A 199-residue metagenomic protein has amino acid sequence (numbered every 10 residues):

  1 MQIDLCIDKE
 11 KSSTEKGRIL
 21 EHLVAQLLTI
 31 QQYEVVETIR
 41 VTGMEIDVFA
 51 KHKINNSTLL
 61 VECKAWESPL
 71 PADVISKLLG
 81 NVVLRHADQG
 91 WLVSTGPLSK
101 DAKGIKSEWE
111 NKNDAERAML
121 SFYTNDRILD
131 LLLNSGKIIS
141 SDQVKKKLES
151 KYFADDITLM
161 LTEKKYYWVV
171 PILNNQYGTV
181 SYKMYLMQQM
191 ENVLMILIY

Functional and structural regions predicted by a protein language model:
M1-Y199: Mixed-charge (Asp/Glu-Lys/Arg
